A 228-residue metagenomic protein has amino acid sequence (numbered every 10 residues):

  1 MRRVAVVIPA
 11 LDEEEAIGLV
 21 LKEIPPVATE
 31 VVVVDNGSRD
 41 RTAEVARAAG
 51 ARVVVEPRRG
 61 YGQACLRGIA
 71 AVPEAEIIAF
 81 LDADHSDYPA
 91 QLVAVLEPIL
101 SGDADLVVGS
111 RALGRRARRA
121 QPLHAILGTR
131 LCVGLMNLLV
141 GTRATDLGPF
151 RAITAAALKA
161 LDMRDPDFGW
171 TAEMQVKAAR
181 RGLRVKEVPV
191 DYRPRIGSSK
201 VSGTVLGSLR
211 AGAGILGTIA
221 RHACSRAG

Functional and structural regions predicted by a protein language model:
M1-E23: N-proximal low-complexity "stem/linker" segments adjacent to membrane-targeting elements
I8, V20-L21, T29-G37: Short beta-strand/loop segment that forms part of the nucleotide-sugar
E15-L19, D40-A49: Acidic helix N-cap motif at the loop->helix transition within catalytic regions of sugar-transfer enzymes
T29-V32, A43-A71: Conserved donor nucleotide-binding strand/loop of the catalytic core
D35-A43, H85: A conserved acidic beta->alpha catalytic loop
P57-R59, Q63-A71, P89-F168, R195-L206 (+3 more regions): Acceptor/aglycone-binding surface of glycosyltransferases and processive sugar-polymer synthases
A75-S86: Short beta-strand-to-loop acidic/aromatic patch adjacent to the donor-nucleotide binding site
T142, R164-P166, V176-R193: Catalytic donor-sugar/metal-binding loop of nucleotide-sugar-dependent glycosyltransferases
